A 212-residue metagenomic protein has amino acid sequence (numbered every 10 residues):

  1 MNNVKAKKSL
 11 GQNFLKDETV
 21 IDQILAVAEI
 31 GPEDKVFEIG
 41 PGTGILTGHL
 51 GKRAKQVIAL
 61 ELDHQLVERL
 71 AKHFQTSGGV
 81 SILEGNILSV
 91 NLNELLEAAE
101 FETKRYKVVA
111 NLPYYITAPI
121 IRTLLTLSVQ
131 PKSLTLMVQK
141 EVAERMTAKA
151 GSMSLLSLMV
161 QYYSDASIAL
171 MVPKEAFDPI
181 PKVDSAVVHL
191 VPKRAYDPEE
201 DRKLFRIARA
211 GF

Functional and structural regions predicted by a protein language model:
M1-A210: Catalytic cores of RNA-modifying enzymes
